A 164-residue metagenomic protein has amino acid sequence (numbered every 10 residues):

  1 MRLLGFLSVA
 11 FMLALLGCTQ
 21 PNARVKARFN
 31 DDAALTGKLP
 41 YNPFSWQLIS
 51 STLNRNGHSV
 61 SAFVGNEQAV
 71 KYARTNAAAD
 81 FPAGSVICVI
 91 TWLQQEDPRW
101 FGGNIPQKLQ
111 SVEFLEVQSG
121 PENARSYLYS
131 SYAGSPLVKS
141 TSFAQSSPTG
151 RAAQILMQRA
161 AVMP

Functional and structural regions predicted by a protein language model:
M1-G5: Positively charged n-region of N-terminal signal peptides that target proteins for export
L15-G17: C-terminal motif of bacterial Sec signal peptides marking the signal peptidase cleavage site
T19-N22: Bacterial signal peptide processing site
V25-T149: Extracytoplasmic c-type cytochrome modules immediately beyond a signal peptide or single-pass transmembrane anchor
T91, I155-M163: Sec/Tat-exported extracytoplasmic proteins
